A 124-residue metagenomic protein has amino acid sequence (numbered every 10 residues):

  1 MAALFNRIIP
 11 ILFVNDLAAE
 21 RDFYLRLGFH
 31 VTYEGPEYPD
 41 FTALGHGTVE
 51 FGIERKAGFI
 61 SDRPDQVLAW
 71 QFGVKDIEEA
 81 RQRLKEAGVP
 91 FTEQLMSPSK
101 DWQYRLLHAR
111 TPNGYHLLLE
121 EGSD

Functional and structural regions predicted by a protein language model:
M1, E34, R81, K85-D124: Vicinal oxygen chelate
M1-A19, L68-W70, E120-D124: N-terminal beta-strand motif that seeds the catalytic metal site of vicinal oxygen chelate
A2-L4, D62-Q66, D101: A generic structural micro-feature
L4, I11-E50: Core segments of cupin and vicinal oxygen chelate
D16-L17, V74-E78: Helix N-cap motif at beta-to-alpha junctions
F23, E78-R83: Short amphipathic alpha-helices within nucleic acid-binding modules
V31-D65, H116-G122: Conserved short beta-strand elements that form part of the metal-binding/catalytic scaffold of enzyme active sites
D40-T42, L68-W70, Q103-L107: Short beta-strand micro-motifs in enzyme catalytic cores
